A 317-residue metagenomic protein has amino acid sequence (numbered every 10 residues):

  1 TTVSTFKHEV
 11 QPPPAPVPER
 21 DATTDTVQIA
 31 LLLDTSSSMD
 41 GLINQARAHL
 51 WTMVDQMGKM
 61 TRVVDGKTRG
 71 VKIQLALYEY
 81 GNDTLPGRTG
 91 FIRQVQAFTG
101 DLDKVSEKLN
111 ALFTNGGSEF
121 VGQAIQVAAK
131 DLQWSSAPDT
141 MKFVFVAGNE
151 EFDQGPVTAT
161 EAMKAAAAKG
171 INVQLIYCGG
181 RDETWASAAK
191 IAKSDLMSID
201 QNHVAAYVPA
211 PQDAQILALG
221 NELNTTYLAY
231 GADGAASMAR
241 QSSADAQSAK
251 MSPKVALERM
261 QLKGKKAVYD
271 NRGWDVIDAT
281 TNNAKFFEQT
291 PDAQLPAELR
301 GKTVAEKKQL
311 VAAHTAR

Functional and structural regions predicted by a protein language model:
T2-V204, A210-D213, A279-D292, E298-R300 (+2 more regions): Divalent cation-coordinating acidic motifs and surrounding scaffolds that mediate Ca2+/Mg2+/Mn2+/Zn2+-dependent binding
K190-A192, L196-F286, A312-T315: C-terminal "exit" segments of structured domains
